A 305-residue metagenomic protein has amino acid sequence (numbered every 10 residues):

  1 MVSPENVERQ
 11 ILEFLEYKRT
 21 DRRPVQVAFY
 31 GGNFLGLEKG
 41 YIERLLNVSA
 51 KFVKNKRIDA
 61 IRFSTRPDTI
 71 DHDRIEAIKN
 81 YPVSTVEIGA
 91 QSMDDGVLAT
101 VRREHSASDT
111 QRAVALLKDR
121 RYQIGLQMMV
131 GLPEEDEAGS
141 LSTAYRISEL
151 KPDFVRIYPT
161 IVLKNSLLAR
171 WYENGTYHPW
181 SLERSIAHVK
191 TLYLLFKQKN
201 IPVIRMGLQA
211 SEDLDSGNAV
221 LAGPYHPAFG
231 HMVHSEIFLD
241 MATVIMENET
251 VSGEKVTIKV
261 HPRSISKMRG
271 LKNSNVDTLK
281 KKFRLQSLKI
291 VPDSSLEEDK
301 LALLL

Functional and structural regions predicted by a protein language model:
M1-R19, R23: Alpha/beta catalytic barrel-like cores
M1-R9, G31-T160, K164-R184: Conserved non-cysteine loop/helix-boundary elements of the Radical SAM core domain that shape
V7, I11-F14, S49, A242 (+1 more regions): Generic hydrophobic alpha-helical segments
L12, E16, K54, D119 (+3 more regions): Generic secondary-structure signature for well-ordered alpha-helical cores
R19-P24, N55-I58, T250-G253: Short helix-terminating capping/connector loops at secondary-structure junctions
V25, D59, S84, D153 (+2 more regions): Short acidic/polar active-site loop segments enriched in Thr and Asp
L167, N174-L305: Auxiliary Fe-S-binding modules of radical SAM enzymes
